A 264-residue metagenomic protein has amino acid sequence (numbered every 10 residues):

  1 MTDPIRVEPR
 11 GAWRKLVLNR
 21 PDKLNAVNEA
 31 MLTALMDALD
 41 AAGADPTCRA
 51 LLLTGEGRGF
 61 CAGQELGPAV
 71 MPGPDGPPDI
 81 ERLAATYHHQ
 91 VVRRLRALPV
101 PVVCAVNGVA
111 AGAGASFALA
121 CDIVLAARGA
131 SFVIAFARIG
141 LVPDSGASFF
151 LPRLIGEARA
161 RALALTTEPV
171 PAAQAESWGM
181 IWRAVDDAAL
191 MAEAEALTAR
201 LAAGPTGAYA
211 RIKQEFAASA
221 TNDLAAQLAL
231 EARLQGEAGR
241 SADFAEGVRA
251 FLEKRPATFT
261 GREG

Functional and structural regions predicted by a protein language model:
M1-E56, R93: Conserved CoA-thioester-binding segment of acyl-CoA-metabolizing enzymes
L16, R20, A34-L35, L53 (+7 more regions): Terminal peptide-recognition signature
T33-D37, L83-Y87, A218: Short gly/ser/thr-rich secondary-structure transition/capping motifs
G55-R94, A110, R138, D223: Glycine- (often His-adjacent) and acidic-residue-rich active-site loop that binds/positions the CoA thioester
R93-Y209, D223, A232-R249, E253-R255 (+1 more regions): Crotonase-fold acyl-CoA enzyme core
K213-N222: Short, charged, surface-exposed hinge/linker loops at domain edges that act as mobile lids or interdomain connectors
